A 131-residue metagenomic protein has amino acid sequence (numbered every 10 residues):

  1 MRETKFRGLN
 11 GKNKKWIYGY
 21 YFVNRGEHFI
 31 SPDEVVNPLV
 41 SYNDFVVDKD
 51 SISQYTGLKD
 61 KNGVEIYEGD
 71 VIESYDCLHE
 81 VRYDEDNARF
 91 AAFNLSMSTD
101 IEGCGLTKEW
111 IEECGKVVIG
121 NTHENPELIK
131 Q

Functional and structural regions predicted by a protein language model:
M1-Q131: Secondary-structure transition motif
